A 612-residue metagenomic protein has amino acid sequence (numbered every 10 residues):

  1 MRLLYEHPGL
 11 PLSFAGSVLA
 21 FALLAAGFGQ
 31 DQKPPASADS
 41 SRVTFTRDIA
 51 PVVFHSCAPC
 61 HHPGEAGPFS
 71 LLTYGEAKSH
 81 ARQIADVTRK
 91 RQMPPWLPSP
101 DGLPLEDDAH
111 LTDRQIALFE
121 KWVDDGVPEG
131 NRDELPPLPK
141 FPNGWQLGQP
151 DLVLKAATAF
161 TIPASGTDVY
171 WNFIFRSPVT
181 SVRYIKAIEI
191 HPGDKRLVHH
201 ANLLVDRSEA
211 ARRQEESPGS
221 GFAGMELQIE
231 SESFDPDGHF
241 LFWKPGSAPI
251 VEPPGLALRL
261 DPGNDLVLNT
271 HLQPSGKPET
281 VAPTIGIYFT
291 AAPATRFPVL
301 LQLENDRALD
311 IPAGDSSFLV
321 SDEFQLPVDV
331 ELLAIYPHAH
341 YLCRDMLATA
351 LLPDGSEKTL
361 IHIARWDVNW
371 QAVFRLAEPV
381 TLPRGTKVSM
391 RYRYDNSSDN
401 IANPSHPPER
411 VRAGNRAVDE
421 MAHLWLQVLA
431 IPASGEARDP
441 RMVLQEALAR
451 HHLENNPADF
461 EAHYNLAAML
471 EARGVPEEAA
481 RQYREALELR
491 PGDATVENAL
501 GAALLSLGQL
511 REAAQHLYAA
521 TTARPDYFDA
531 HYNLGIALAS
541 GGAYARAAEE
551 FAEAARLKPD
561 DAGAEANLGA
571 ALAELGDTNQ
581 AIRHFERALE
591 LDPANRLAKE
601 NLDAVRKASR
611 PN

Functional and structural regions predicted by a protein language model:
A25-V179, R183, H191, G263-N269 (+1 more regions): Aromatic- and Gly/Pro-enriched helix-to-coil junctions and flexible linker segments
P95-L105, E134-Y184, E189-E331, P337-P432: Beta-strand-centric surfaces of beta-sandwich/beta-rich domains
R441-L448, A472-E485, G492-T495, S506-T522 (+5 more regions): Structural signature of tandem alpha-helical TPR/SEL1-like repeats, specifically the intra-repeat loop/turn
